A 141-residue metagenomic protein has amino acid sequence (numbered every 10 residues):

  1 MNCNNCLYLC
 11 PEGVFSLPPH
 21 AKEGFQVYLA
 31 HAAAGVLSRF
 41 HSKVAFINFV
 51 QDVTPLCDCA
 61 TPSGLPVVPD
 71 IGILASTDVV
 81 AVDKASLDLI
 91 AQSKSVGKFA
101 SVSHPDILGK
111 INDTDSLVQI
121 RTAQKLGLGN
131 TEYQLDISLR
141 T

Functional and structural regions predicted by a protein language model:
M1-T141: Extended, low-polarity segments enriched in aliphatic/aromatic residues
